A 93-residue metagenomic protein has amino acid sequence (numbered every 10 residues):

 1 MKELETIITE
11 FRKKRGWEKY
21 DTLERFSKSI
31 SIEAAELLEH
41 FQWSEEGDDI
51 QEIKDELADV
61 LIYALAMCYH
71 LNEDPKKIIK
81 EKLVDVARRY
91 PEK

Functional and structural regions predicted by a protein language model:
M1-L57, L61-K93: Flexible "arm" and connector segments at domain edges
